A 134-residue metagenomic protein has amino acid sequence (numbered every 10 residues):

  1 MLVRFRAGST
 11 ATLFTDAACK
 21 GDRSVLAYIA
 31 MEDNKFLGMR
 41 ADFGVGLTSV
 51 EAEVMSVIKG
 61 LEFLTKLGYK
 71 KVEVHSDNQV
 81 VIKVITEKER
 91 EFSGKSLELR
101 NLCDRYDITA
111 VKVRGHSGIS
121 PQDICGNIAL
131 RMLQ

Functional and structural regions predicted by a protein language model:
L2-E51, E62-T65: RNase H-like nuclease fold core
R6, I29-M31, L99-C103, I128: Alpha-helix C-terminal capping segments
K20-D22, I58-G126: RNase H catalytic domain
E53, V57: Short, conserved alpha-helix that lines the donor NDP-sugar binding/gating region of sugar-transfer enzymes
R131-Q134: C-terminal binding/interaction regions
